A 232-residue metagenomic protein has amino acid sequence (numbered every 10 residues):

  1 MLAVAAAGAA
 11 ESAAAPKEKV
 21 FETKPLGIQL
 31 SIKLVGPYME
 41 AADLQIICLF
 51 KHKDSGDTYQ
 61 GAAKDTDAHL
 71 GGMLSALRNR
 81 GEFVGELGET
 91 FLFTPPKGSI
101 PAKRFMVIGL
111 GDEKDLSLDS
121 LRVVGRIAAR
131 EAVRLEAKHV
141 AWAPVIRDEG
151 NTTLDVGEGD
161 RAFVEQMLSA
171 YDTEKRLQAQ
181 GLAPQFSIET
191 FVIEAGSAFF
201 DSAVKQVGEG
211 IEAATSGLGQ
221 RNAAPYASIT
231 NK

Functional and structural regions predicted by a protein language model:
M1-A5: Bacterial N-terminal signal peptides
A10-K232: Glycine-/small-residue-enriched capping loops at alpha/beta junctions
